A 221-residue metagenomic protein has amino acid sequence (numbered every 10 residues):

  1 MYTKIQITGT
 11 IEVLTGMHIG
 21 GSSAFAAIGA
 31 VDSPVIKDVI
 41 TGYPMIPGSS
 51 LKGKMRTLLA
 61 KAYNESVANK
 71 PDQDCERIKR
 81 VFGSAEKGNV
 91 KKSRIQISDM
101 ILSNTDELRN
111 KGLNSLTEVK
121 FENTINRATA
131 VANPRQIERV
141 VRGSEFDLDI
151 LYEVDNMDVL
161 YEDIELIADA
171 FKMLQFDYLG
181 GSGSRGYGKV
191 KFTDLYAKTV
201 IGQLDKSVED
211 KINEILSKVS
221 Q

Functional and structural regions predicted by a protein language model:
M1-I125, T129-Q221: RNA-binding basic/glycine-rich loop and surface signature characteristic of RAMP-family CRISPR effectors
